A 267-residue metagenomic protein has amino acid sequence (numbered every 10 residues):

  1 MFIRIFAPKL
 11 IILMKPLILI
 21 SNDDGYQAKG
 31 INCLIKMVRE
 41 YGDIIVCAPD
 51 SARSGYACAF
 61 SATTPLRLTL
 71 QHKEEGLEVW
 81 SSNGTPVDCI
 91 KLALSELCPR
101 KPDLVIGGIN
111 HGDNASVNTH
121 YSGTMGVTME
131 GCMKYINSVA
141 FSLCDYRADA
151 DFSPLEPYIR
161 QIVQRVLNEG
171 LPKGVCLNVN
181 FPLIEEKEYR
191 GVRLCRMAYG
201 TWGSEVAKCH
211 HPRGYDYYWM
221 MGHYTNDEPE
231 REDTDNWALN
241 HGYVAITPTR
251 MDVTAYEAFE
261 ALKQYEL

Functional and structural regions predicted by a protein language model:
F2-L13: Short, Lys/Arg-enriched N-terminal segments with co-localized hydrophobic residues within the first ~10-30 amino acids
K15-I18, K29-E96, R100-K101: A cross-family phosphate/adenosyl-ligand binding-site feature
I20-Q27, N118: Short, glycine-rich nucleotide/cofactor-binding loops
D24-C33, M221: Short acidic, Gly/Ser-rich segments with clustered Asp/Glu that frequently serve as metal-coordination loops in enzyme
D113-S122: Glycine/threonine-rich flexible loop motifs
V127-G131: Hydrophobic/aromatic ligand-binding patch that stacks against planar heteroaromatic rings of cofactors or nucleotides
C132-P154: Glycine-rich phosphate/pyrophosphate-binding loops and their adjacent beta-strand/loop elements at enzyme active sites
S153-L267: Electrostatically charged, flexible surface regions
